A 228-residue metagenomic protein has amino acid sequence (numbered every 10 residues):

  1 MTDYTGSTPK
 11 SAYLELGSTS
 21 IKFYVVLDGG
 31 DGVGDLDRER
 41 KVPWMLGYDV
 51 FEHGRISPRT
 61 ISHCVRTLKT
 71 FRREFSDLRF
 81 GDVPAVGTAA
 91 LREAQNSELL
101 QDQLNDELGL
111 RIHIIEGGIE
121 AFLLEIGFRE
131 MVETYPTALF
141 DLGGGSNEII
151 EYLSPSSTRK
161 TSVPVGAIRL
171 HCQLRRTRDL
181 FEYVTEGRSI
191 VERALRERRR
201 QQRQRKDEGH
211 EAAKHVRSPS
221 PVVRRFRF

Functional and structural regions predicted by a protein language model:
Y4-G34, F128, T134-V163: Gly/Thr-rich phosphate-binding beta-strand-loop-beta motif of the actin/hexokinase/Hsp70
S11-Y13, V25, G29, V33-N96: Alpha-helical substrate-recognition element adjacent to the catalytic core
T19-R59, L153-E182: Short glycine-rich, Thr/Ser-proximal phosphate-binding strand/loop in the N-terminal lobe of ATP-dependent enzymes
E39-V42, Q95-L100, L124, E130-M131 (+3 more regions): N-terminally biased helix-coil "hinge/interface" segments that flank
S57-T70, F75, R175-R200: Adenine-nucleotide phosphate-binding core of ATP-dependent small-molecule kinases
E74-D102, G209-F228: Short beta-strand-loop/turn "lid" adjacent to the catalytic site in phosphate-handling enzymes
V83-P84, A89-A94, Q101-F140, N147: Active-site neighborhood for divalent-cation/phosphate handling
Q201-H210: Short, charge-rich patches within N-terminal targeting peptides
